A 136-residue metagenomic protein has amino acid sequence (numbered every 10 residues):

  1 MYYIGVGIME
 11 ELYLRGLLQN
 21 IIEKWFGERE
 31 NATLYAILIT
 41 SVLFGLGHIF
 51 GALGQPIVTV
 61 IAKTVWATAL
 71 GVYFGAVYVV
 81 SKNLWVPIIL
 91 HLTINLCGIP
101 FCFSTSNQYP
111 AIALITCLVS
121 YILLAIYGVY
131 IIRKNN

Functional and structural regions predicted by a protein language model:
M1, Y13, T64-A69, T93 (+2 more regions): Membrane-embedded alpha-helical segments of multi-pass membrane proteins, especially the transmembrane helices
Y3-G7, S41-H48, G71: Alpha-helical transmembrane segments of multi-pass membrane proteins
I8-Y13, L17-L18, I22, L46 (+3 more regions): Active-site His/Glu-centered metal-binding helix of metallohydrolases
L12-I39, P56, A76-N83: Membrane-interface helix/loop boundary segments of multi-pass membrane proteins
A36-V42, V86-G98: Central hydrophobic cores of alpha-helical transmembrane segments in multi-pass integral membrane proteins
G45, I61-A76: Hydrophobic alpha-helical segments embedded in the membrane of multi-pass proteins
I49-V65: Interfacial helix-loop-helix junctions of multi-pass membrane proteins
L90-N136: C-terminal membrane module of polytopic membrane proteins
